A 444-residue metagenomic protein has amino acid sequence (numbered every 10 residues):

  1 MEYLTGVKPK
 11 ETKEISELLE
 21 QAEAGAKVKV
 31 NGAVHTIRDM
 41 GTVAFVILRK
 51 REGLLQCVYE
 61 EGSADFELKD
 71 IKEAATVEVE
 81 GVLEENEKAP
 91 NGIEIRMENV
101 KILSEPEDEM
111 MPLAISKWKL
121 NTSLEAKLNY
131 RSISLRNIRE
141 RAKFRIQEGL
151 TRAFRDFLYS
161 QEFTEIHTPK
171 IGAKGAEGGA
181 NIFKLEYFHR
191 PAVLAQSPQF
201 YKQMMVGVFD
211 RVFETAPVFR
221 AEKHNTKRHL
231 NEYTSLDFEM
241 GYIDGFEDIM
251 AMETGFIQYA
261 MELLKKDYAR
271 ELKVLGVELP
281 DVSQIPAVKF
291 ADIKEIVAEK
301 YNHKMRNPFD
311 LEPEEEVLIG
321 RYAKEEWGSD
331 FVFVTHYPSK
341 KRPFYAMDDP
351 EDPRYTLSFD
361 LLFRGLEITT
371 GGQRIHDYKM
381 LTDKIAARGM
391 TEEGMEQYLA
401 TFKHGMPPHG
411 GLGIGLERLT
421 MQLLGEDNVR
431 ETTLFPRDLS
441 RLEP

Functional and structural regions predicted by a protein language model:
E2-G241, A400: Class II aminoacyl-tRNA synthetase-like tRNA-binding/catalytic domains
T12, N121, L128, S132 (+14 more regions): Alpha-helix initiation and N-capping motif
A33, G149, A153-Q161, S197-G207 (+14 more regions): Generic, well-ordered alpha-helical scaffold segments in large soluble proteins
A142-I146, G276-V282, T369: Extended, non-catalytic structural segments that build the interaction scaffolds of large macromolecular assemblies
I146-L150, G245-M252, E315, D377: Short amphipathic alpha-helical segments
E177, G255-R364, A387-A400, H404-G405: Metal-assisted phosphate- and nucleotidyl-transfer catalytic regions
G207, R211-E214, L230, T234-G245 (+2 more regions): TRNA-recognition modules of translation machinery and tRNA-sensing kinases, especially anticodon-binding
G241-I249, T254, K294-I296: Extended, domain-scale alpha-helical bundle/helix-rich regions
